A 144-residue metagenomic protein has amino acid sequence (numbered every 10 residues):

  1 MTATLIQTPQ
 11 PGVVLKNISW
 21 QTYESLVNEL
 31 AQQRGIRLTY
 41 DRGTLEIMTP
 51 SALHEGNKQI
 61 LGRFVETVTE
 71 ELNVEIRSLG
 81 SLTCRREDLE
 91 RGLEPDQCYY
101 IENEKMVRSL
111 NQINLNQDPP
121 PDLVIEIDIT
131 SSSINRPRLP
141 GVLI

Functional and structural regions predicted by a protein language model:
M1-L143: Gly/Pro/Ser/Thr-rich low-complexity, intrinsically disordered segments predominantly at protein N-termini
